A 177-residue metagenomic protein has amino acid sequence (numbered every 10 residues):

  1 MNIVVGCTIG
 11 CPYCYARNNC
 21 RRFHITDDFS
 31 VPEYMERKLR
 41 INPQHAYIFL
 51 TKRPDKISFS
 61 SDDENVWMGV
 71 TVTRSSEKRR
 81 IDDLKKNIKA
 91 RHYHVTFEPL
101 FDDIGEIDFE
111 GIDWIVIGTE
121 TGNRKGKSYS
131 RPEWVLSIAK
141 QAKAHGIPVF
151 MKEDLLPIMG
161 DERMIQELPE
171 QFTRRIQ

Functional and structural regions predicted by a protein language model:
M1-W67, R74-K89, I104-F109, S128: Conserved Radical SAM active-site core
C11, F29, E77, T96-E98 (+2 more regions): Short, surface-exposed, polar/charged, turn-prone segments marking secondary-structure boundaries
I41-A46, K89-H92, A139-P148: Structural alpha-beta junctions
A46-I48, N65-G69, H92-T96, D113-V116 (+1 more regions): Structural preference for beta-strand elements that scaffold enzyme active sites
K52-P54, T71-T73, E98-L100, E120 (+1 more regions): Histidine- and/or cysteine-centered catalytic micro-motif in compact active-site loops
F101, E106-Q177: Auxiliary Fe-S-binding modules of radical SAM enzymes
